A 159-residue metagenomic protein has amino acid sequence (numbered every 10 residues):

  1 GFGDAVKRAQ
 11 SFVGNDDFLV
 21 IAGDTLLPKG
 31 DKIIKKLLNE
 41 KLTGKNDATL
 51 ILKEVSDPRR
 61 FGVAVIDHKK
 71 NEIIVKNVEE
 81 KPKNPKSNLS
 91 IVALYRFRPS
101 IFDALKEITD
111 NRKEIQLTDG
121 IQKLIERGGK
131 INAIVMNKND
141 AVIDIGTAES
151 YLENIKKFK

Functional and structural regions predicted by a protein language model:
G1-H68, K106-I108: Conserved beta-loop-beta/alpha segment of the NTase-like Rossmann-fold superfamily that binds/positions NTPs
L19, L42, E72-K159: Catalytic-core segments of class I nucleotidyltransferases/pyrophosphorylases that form NMP-activated intermediates
